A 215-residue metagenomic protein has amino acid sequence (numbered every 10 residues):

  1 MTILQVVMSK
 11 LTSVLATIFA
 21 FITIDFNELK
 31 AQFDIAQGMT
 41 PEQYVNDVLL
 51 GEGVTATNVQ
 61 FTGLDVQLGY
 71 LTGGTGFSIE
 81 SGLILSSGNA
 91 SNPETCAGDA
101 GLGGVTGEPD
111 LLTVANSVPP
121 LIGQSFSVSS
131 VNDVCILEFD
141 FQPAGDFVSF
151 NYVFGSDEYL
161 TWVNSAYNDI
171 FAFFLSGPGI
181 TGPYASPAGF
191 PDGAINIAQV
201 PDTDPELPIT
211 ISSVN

Functional and structural regions predicted by a protein language model:
M1-D34: Bacterial Sec-dependent N-terminal signal peptides
Q32-N215: Aromatic (Trp/Tyr/Phe) and Gly/Pro-enriched flexible surface segments
